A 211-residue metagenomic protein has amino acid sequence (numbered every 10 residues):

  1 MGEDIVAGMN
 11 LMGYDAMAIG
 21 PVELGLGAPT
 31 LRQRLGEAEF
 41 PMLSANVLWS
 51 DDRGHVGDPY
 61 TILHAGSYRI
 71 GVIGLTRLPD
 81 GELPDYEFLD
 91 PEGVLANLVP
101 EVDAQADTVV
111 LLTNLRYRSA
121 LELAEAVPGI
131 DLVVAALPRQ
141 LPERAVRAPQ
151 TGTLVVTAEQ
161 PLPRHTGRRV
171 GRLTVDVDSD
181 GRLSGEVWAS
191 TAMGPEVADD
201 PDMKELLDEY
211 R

Functional and structural regions predicted by a protein language model:
M1-R211: Acidic, metal/ion-coordinating pockets
